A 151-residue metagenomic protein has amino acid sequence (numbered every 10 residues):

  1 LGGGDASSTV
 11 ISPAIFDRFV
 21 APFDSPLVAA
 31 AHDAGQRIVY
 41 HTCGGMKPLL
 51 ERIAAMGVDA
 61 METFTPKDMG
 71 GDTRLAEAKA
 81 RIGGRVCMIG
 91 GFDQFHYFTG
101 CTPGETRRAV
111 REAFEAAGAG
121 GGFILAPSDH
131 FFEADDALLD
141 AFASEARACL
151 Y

Functional and structural regions predicted by a protein language model:
L1-Y151: Active-site loop segments of alpha/beta catalytic cores
